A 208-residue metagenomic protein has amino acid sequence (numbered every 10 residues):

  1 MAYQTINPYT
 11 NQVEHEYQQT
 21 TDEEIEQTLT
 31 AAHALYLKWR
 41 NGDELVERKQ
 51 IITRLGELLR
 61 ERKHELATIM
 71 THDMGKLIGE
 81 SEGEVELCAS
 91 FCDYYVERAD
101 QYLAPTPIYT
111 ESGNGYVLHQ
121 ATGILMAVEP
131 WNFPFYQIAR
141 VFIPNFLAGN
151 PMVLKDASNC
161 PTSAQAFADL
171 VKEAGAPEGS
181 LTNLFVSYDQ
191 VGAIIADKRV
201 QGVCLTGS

Functional and structural regions predicted by a protein language model:
M1-G113: N-terminal Rossmann-like NAD(P)+-binding subdomain of aldehyde/semialdehyde dehydrogenases
A104-S208: Rossmann-like NAD(P) dinucleotide-binding subdomain of oxidoreductase/dehydrogenase enzymes
